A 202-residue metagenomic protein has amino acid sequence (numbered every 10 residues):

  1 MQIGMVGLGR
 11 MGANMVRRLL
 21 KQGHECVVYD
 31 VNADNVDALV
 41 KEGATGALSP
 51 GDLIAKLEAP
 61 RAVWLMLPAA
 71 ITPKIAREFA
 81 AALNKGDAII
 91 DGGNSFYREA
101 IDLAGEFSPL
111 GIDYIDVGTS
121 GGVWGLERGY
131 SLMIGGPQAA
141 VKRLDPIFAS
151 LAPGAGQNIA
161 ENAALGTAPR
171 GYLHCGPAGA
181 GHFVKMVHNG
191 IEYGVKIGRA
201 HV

Functional and structural regions predicted by a protein language model:
M1-A62, G86, V123-L126: NAD(P)+-binding Rossmann beta1-loop-alpha1 motif at the extreme N-terminus of oxidoreductases
I3, A76-R77, F96-H201: Rossmann-fold dinucleotide-binding core
G7, V28, W64-L67, D91-G92 (+1 more regions): Small/polar loops that bind or transfer phosphate-bearing groups
V27, A47, I89-I90, I115 (+1 more regions): Structural detector of well-ordered beta-strand residues that form the stable sheet scaffold of enzyme domains
D30, P50-G51, G93-N94, G118 (+1 more regions): Short loop/turn and capping residues at structural boundaries
E42-T45, A69, A81-A82, S150 (+1 more regions): A short linear boundary/processing microfeature
P50-Y114: Rossmann-fold NAD(P) dinucleotide-binding segment
